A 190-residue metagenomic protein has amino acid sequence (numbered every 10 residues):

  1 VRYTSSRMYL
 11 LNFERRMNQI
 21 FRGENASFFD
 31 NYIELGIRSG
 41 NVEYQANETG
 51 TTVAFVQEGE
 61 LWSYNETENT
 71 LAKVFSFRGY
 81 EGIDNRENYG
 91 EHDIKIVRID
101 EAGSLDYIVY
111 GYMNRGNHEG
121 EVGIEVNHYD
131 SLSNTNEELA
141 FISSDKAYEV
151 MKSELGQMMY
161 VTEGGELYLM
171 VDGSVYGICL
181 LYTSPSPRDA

Functional and structural regions predicted by a protein language model:
Y3-N69: Low-complexity, intrinsically disordered terminal/linker segments enriched in charged and Gly/Pro repeats
G23-I33, F75-Y89, E137-M151, S184: Surface-exposed loop and turn segments in beta-propeller and other repeat-based domains that flank or scaffold
G40-Q45, Y89-V97, K152-M159, R188: Repeated scaffold domains used in trafficking and secretory/extracellular systems, primarily beta-propellers
Y44-A46, G50-V56, G103-G116, Q157-V171 (+1 more regions): Short beta-strand elements that form the blades of beta-propeller/WD-repeat-like and other beta-sheet-rich scaffold
S63, V126-H128, G177: Conserved blade-register residue in beta-propeller folds
T67, L132, L180-L181: Short loop/turn segments that connect beta-strands within beta-propeller blades
V122-L132: Beta-propeller blade signature
Y182-D189: Conserved small/polar residues in nucleotide/adenosyl-binding loops
